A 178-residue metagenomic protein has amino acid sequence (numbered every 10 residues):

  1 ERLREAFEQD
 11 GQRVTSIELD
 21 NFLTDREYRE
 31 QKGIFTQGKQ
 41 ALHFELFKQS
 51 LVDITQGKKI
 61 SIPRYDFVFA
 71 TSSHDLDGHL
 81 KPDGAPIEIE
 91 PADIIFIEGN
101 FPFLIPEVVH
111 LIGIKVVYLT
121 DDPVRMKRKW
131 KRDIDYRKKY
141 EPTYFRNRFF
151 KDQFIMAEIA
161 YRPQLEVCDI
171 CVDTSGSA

Functional and structural regions predicted by a protein language model:
E1-G11: A conserved segment at the C-terminal end of the G1
D10, H110-I112, E166-V167: Short, structured coil segments at secondary-structure junctions
V14-S16, K115-V117, D169-D173: Conserved beta-strand scaffold positions in the cores of enzyme catalytic domains, especially in NTP/NDP-utilizing
T15-L19, T24-L80, I94: Conserved nucleotide-sensing/catalytic segment adjacent to the nucleotide-binding pocket in NTP-handling enzymes
N21-L23, F101, D122, G176: Short, glycine/acidic-enriched loop or turn micro-motifs at the edges of active sites
G78-Y136: ATP-dependent NMP and nucleoside kinases share a basic, alpha-helical "lid"
Y136-A178: Small-molecule kinase domains that catalyze NTP-dependent phosphoryl transfer to phosphate-bearing small molecules
